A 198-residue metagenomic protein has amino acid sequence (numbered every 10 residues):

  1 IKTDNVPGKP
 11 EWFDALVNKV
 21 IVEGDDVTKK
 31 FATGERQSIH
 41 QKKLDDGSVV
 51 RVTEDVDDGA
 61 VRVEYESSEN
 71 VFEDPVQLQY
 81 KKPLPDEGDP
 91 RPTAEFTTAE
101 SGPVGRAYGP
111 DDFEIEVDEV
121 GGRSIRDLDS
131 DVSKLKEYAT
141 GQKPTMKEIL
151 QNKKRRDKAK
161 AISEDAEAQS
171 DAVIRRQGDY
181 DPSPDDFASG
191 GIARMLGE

Functional and structural regions predicted by a protein language model:
I1-E198: Short low-complexity linker/loop segments enriched in small residues
